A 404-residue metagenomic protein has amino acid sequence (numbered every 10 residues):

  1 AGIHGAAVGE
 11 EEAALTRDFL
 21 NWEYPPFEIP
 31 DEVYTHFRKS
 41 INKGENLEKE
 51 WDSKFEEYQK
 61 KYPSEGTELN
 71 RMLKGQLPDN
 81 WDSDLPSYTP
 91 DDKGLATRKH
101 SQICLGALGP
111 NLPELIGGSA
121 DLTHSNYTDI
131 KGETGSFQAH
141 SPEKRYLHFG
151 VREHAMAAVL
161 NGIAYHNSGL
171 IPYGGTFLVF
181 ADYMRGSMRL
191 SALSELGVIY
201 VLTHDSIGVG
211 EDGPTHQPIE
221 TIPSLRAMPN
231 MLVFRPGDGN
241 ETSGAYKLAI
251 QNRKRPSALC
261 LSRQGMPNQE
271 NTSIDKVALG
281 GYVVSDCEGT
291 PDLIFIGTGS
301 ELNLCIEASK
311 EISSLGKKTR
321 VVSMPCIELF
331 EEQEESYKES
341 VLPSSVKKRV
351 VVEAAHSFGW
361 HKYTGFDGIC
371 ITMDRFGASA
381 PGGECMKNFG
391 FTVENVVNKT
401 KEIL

Functional and structural regions predicted by a protein language model:
A1-E32, H36, G208-P214, T242 (+1 more regions): Thiamine diphosphate
T35-C260, G265-P267, V341, V393: Thiamine diphosphate
